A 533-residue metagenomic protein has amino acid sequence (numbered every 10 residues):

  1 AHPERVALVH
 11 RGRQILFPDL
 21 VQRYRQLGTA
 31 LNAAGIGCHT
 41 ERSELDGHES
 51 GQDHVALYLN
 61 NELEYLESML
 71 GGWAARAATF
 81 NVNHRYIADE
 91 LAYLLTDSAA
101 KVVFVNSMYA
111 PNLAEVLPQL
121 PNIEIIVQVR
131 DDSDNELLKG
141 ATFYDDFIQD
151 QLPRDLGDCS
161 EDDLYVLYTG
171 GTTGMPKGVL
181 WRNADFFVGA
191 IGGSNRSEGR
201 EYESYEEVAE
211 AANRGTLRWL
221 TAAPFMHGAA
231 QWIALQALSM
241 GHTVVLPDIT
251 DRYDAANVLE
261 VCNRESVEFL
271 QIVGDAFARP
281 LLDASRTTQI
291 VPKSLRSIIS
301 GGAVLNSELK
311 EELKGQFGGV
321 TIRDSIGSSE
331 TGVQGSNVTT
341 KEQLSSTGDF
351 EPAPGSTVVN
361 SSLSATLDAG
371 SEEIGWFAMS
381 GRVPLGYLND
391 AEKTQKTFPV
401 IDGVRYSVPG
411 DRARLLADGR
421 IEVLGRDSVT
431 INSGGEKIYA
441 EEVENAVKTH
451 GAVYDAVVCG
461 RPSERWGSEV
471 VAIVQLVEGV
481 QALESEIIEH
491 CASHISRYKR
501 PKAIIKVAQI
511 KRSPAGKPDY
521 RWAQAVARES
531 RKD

Functional and structural regions predicted by a protein language model:
R13, A30-Y86, K437, G451: Conserved AMP-binding/adenylate-forming
L16-P18, L164-R200: Conserved AMP-binding A3 loop
Y65, V103-V105, N263, L385-G386 (+6 more regions): AMP-binding/adenylate-forming catalytic core of the ANL superfamily
A74-I148: Structural core segment of the AMP-binding/adenylate-forming
D150-G170, G174-M175, L180, A209-R218: Conserved pre-ATP/AMP-binding loop-to-beta segment of ANL
G171, S239-H242, V267-I272, L282-S345 (+3 more regions): Gly/Ser/Thr-rich phosphate-binding loop
F187-T221, M226-E268: Conserved AMP-binding/adenylation subdomain of ANL enzymes
S362-P399, E436-I438: Conserved ATP/PPi-binding loop(s) of AMP-dependent carboxylate-activating enzymes
